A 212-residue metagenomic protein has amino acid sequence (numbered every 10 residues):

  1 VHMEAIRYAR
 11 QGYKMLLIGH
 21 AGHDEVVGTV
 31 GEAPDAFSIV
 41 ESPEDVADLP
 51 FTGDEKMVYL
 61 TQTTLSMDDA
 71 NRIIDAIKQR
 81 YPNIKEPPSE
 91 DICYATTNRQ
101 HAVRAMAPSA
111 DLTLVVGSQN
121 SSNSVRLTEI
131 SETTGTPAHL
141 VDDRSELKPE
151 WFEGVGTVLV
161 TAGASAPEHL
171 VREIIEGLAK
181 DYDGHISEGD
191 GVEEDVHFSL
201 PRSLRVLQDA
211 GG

Functional and structural regions predicted by a protein language model:
V1-A162, E168-G212: The feature marks the mature, well-folded catalytic cores of soluble enzymes
